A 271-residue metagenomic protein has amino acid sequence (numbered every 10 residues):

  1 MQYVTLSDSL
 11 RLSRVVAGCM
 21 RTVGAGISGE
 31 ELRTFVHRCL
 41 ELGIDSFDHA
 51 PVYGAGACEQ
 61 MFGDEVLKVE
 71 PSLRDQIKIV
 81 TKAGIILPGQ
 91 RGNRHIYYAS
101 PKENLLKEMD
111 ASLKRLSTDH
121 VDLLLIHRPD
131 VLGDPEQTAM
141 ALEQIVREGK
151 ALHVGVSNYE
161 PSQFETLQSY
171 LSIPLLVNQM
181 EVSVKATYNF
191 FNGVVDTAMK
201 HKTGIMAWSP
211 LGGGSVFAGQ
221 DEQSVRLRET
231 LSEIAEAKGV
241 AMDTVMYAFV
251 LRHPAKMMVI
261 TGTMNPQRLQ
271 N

Functional and structural regions predicted by a protein language model:
M1-K78: N-terminal binding-site loop/beta-alpha segment at the start of enzyme catalytic domains that lines or forms
L6-G24, V80-I96, H120, L125: N-terminal small/glycine-rich loop or linker at the start of catalytic domains across soluble metabolic enzymes
S7-R11, E41, E65-K78, L113-S117 (+3 more regions): Acidic (Asp/Glu)-rich catalytic clusters
A17, C39, F47, F62 (+9 more regions): Conserved, mostly hydrophobic/aromatic
G26-C39, Y98-L116, Q137, S162-E165: Short, acidic/polar
L113-L132: Active-site groove signature of glycoside hydrolases
P129-N271: Beta/alpha (TIM)-barrel catalytic core signal, keyed to glycine-rich beta->alpha loops juxtaposed to Asp/Glu that bind
